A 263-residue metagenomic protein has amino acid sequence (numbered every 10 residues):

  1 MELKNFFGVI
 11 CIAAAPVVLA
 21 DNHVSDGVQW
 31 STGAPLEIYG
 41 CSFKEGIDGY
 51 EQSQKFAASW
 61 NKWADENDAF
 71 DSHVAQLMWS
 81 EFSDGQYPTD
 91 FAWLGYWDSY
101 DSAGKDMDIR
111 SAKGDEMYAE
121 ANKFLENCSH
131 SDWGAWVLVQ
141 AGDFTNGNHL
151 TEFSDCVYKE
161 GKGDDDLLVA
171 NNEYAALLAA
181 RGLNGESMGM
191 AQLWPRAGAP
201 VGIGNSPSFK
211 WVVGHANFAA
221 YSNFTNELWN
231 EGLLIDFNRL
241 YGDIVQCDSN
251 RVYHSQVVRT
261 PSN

Functional and structural regions predicted by a protein language model:
M1-F7: Bacterial N-terminal signal peptides that target proteins for export
I10-A20: Hydrophobic h-region of N-terminal signal peptides that target proteins for export in Gram-negative bacteria
A20-A119, K123-D236, L240-N263: Short S/T/G/P-rich N-terminal loop/turn motif that feeds into the first structured element of a domain
